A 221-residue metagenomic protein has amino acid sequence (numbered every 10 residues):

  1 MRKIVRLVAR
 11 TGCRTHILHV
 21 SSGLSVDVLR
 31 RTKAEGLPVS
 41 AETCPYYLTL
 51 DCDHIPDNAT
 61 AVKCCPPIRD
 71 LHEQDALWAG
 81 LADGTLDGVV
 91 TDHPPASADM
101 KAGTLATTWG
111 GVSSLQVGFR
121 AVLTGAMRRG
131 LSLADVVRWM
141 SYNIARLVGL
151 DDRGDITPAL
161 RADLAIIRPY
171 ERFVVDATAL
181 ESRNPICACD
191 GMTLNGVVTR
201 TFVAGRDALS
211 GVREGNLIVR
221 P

Functional and structural regions predicted by a protein language model:
M1-V89: Histidine/acidic residue-rich metal-binding segments in metalloenzymes
R2, L7-R14, A61, A82 (+2 more regions): His/Asp/Glu-enriched, well-ordered alpha-helical/loop segment that forms or immediately abuts the divalent-metal
S22, Y46, P94-A96, P169-R172 (+1 more regions): Short, glycine-/Ser/Thr-/acidic-enriched flexible segments
S25, R31, G215-P221: C-terminal/domain-terminus segments
V26, T49, S97-D99, V174-V175 (+1 more regions): Glycine/Thr-rich phosphate-binding loops of Rossmann-like dinucleotide-binding domains
A34, H54-N58, G103, M127-G130 (+1 more regions): Short, glycine- and charge-enriched coil/turn segments that flank and shape catalytic ligand pockets
V62-H72, W109-S113, C187-T193: A short acidic, glycine-rich active-site loop that binds or catalyzes chemistry on phosphate/adenosine moieties
T104-T107, P158-V219: C-terminal cap of metal-dependent C-N hydrolases
